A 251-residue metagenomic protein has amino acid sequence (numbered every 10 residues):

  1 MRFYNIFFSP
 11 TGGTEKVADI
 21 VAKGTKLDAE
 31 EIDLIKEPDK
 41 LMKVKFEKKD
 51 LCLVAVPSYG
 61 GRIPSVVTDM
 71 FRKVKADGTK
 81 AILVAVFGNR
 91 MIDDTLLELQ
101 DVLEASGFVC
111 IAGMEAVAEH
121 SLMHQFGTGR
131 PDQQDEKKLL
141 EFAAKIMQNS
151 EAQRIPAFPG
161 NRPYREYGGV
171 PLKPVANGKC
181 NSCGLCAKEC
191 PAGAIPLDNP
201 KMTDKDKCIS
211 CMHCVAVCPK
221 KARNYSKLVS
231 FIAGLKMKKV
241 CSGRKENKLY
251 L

Functional and structural regions predicted by a protein language model:
R2-K36, M42-P171, K227-L251: FMN-binding flavodoxin-like domain, especially the glycine-rich phosphate-binding loop
A176, N181, L185-I209, H213-S230: Iron-sulfur cluster-binding cysteine motifs and their immediate structural context in ferredoxin-like electron-transfer
